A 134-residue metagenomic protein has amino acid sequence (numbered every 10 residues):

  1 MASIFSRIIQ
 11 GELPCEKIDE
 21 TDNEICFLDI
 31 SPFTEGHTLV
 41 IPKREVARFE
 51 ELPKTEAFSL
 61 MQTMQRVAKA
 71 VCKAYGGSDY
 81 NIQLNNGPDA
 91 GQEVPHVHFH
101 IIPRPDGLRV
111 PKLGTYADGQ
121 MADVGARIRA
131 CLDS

Functional and structural regions predicted by a protein language model:
M1-S134: HIT superfamily nucleotide-processing domains
